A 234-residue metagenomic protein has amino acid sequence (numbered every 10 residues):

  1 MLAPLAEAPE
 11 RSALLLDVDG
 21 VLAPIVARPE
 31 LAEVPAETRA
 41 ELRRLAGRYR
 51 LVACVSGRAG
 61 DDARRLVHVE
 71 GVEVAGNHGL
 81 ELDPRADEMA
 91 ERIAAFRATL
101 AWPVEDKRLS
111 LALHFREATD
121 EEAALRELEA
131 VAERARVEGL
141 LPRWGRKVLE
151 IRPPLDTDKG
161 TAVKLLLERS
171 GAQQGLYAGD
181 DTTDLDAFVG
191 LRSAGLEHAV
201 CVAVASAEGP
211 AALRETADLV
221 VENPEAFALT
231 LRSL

Functional and structural regions predicted by a protein language model:
M1-V18, L22-P29, E37, R44 (+1 more regions): Non-catalytic pre-domain segments flanking phosphatase-related domains
P9, P35, G160-L234: Mg2+-dependent phosphoryl-transfer enzymes with acidic/Ser/Thr/Gly-rich catalytic loops
S12-L14, V72, G175: The start of beta-strands in P-loop NTPase/AAA+ ATPase cores
L16, G76, G179-D180: Active-site flanking residues adjacent to catalytic metal/cofactor-binding acidic residues
V21, G60, T183: Conserved Rossmann-like nucleotide-cofactor binding loop
I25-A27, E33-L109: Active-site phosphate-binding/coordination module
V67-G71, E138, E197, E215-A217: Short, structured coil segments at secondary-structure junctions
D106-E197: Conserved acidic, metal-coordinating active-site core of Asp-based, Mg2+-dependent phosphoryl-transfer enzymes
